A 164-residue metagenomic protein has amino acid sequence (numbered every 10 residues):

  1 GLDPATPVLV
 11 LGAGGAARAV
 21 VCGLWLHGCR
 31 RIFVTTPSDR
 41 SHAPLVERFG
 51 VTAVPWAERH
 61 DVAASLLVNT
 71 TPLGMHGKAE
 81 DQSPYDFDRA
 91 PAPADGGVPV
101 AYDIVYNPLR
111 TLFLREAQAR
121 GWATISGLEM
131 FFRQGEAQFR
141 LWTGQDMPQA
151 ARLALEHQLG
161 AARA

Functional and structural regions predicted by a protein language model:
P4-W25: Glycine-rich adenosine-cofactor-binding loop
A5, G97-V100, I104-A164: Adenosine-phosphate binding glycine-rich loop
A5-P7, C29-R31, A63-A64, G96-V98: A general structural motif
V20, H42, R110-F113: Residues within well-ordered alpha-helices
C22-L26, E47, R115, A119: Short, well-ordered alpha-helices that flank and scaffold nucleotide-derived cofactor binding pockets
H27-F49: NAD(P)-binding Rossmann-fold cofactor-contacting core
V51-T124: Rossmann-like adenosine-cofactor binding region
